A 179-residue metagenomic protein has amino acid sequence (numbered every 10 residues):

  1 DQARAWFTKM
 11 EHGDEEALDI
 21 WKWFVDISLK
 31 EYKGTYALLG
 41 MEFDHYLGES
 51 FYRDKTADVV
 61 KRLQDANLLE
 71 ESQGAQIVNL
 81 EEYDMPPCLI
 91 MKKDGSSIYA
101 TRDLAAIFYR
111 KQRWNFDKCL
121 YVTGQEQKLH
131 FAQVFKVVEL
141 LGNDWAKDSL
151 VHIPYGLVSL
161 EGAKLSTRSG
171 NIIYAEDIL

Functional and structural regions predicted by a protein language model:
D1-L179: NTP-dependent nucleotidyl-transfer catalytic core
